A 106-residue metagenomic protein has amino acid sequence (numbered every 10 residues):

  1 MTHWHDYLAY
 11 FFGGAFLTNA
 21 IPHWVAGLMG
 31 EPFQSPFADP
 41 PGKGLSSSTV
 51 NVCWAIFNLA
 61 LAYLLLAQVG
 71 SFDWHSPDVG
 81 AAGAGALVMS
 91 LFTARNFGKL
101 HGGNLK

Functional and structural regions predicted by a protein language model:
M1-L8, P40, G44-S47, H75-D78: Membrane-interface helix-boundary signature
H3-T18, A81-A86: Alpha-helical transmembrane segments
G14-H23, S90-A94: Transmembrane alpha-helical segments of multi-pass membrane transport proteins and ion-pumping complexes
H23-L45: Membrane-helix boundary/interface segments in integral membrane proteins
G30-S35, A67-G70, G98-L105: Transmembrane helix-loop junctions in multipass membrane proteins, especially transporters and channels
N51-L65: Core segments of transmembrane alpha-helices that mediate helix-helix packing or line hydrophobic substrate/ligand
L61-G80: Membrane-helix boundary connector in multi-pass membrane proteins
V79-K106: Alpha-helical transmembrane segments and their immediate juxtamembrane interface regions
